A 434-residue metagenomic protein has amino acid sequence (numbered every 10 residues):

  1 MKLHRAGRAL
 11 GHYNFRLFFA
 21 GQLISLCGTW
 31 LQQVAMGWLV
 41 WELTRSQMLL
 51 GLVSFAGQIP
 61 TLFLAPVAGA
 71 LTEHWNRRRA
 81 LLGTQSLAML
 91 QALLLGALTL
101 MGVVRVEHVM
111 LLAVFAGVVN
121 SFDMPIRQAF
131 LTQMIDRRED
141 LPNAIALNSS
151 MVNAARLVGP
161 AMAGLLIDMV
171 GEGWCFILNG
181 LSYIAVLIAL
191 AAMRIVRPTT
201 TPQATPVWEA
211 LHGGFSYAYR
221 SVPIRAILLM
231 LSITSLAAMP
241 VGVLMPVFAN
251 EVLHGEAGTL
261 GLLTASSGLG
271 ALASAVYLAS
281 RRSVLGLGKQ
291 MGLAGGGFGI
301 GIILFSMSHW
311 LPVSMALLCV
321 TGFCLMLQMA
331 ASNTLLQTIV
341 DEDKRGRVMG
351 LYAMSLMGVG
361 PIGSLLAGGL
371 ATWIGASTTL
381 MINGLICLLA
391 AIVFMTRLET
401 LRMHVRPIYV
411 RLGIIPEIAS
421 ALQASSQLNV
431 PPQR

Functional and structural regions predicted by a protein language model:
M1-F15, V196-L229, G413-L422: Juxtamembrane intracellular "pre-TM" segments in multi-pass secondary transporters
K2-I59, R220-S267: Helix-loop boundary and gating motifs at the non-cytosolic
F15, R77, Q128, D140-P142 (+3 more regions): Cytoplasm-facing, short amphipathic helices at loop-to-helix transitions on the intracellular side of 12-TM secondary
L23, V104-F122, V313-L327: Hydrophobic core of transmembrane alpha-helices in multi-pass small-molecule transporters, especially MFS/SLC-type
G37-L43, G96-M101, V158-L178, E251-V252 (+1 more regions): Transmembrane alpha-helix termini and helix-breaking/packing motifs in multi-pass membrane transporters
V53, F63-V67, H74, A80 (+7 more regions): C-terminal transmembrane bundle of multi-pass solute transporters/carriers
V114-A154: Cytoplasmic helix-loop-helix junction between adjacent transmembrane helices in 12-TM secondary transporters
A129, Q133, E172, F176-P206 (+2 more regions): Helix-loop junctions on the cytosolic side of multi-pass membrane transporters, especially the intracellular loop
